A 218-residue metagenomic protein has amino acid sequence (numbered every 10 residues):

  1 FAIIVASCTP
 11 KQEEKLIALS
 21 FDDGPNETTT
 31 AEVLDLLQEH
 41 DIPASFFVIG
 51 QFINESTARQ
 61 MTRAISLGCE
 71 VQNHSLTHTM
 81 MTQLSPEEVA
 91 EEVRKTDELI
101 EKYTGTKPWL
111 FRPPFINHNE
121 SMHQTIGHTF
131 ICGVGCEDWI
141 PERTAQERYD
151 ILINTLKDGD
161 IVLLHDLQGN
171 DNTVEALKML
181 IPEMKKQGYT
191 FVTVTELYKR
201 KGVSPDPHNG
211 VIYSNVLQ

Functional and structural regions predicted by a protein language model:
F1-A6: Bacterial N-terminal signal peptides
S7-T82, E88-V89, K95, L99-K102 (+1 more regions): Active-site beta->alpha N-cap acidic-glycine motif
S7-T9, K185, V216: N-terminal regions of proteins, emphasizing targeting and processing segments when present
E32, E55, T79-T190, T195-P207: Catalytic domains of cell-wall/extracellular-matrix polysaccharide-remodeling enzymes, centered on de-N-acetylation
E70, V174, N215-Q218: Bulky hydrophobic/aromatic packing residues
S204-Q218: C-terminal accessory extensions appended to soluble enzyme cores
